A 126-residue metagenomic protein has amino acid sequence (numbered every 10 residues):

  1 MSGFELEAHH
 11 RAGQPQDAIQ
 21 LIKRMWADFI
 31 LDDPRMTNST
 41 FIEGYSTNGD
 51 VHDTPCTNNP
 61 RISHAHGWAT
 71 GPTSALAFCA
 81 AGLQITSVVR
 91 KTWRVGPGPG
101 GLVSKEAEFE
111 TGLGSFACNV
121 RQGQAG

Functional and structural regions predicted by a protein language model:
F4-G13, F78-G82: Well-ordered alpha-helical scaffold segments within catalytic/enzyme domains
Q16-G126: Non-catalytic C-terminal accessory modules of carbohydrate-active enzymes
